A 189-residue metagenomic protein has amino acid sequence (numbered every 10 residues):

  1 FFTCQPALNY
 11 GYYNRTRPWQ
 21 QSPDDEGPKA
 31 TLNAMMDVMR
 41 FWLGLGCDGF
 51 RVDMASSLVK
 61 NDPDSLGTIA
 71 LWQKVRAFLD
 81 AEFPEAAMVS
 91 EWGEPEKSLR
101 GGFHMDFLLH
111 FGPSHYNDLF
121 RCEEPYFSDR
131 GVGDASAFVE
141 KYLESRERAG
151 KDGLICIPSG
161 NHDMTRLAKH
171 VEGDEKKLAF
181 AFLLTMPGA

Functional and structural regions predicted by a protein language model:
F1-L45, P63-D64, W72-V75, A81 (+3 more regions): Substrate-binding/active-site clefts of carbohydrate-active enzymes
M35, W42, V52-D53, M88 (+2 more regions): Conserved, mostly hydrophobic/aromatic
G46-R51, P158: Short loop/turn motifs at secondary-structure junctions
R51-L66: Active-site-proximal loop/short-helix segments that contain or immediately flank catalytic acid/base residue(s)
R76, A81-A189: Conserved alpha/beta catalytic core and glycan-binding cleft of carbohydrate-active enzymes
